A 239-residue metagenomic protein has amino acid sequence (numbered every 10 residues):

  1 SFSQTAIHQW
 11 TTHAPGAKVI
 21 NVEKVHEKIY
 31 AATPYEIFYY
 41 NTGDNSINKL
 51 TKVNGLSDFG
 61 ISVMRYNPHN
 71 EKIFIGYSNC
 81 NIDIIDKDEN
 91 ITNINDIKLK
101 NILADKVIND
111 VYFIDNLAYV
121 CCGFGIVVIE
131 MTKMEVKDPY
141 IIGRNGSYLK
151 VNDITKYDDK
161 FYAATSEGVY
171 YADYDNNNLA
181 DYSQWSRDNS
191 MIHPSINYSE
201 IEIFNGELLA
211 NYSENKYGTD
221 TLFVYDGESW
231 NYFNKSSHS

Functional and structural regions predicted by a protein language model:
S1-S3: Sec/Tat signal peptide C-region and signal peptidase I cleavage site
T5-V25, T51-H69, N95-I114, D138-Y157 (+2 more regions): Short coil-to-beta transitions that initiate beta-strands within beta-rich domains
K28-A31, K72-I75, L117-V120, K160-A163 (+1 more regions): Conserved beta-propeller blade signature
A32-K52: Beta-propeller domains
Y35, N79, F124, E167 (+1 more regions): Residue-level signature of beta-propeller blades and closely related beta-rich strand-turn architectures in secreted
N41-N45, D86-N90, E130-M134, Y174-N177 (+1 more regions): Short loop/turn segments that connect beta-strands within beta-propeller blades
N81-I84, V127-E130, V169-D173, K216-F223: Structural motif
